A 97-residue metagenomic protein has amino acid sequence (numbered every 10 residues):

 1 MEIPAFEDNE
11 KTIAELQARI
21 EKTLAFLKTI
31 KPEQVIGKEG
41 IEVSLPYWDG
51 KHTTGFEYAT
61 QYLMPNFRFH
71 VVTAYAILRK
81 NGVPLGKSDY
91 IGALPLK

Functional and structural regions predicted by a protein language model:
M1-E2, W48-D89: Short, contiguous alpha-helical
M1-T23, L45, D89, L94: Short, helix-capping/interhelical loops that line the mouth of catalytic, cofactor-, or ligand-binding pockets
I20, L24-L27, V71: A structural signal for well-ordered alpha-helices, especially hydrophobic packing surfaces of coiled-coils
F26-E33, I77, N81: Amphipathic, soluble alpha-helical interaction motifs
K28-A59, I91: Acidic interhelical loop/turn segments
